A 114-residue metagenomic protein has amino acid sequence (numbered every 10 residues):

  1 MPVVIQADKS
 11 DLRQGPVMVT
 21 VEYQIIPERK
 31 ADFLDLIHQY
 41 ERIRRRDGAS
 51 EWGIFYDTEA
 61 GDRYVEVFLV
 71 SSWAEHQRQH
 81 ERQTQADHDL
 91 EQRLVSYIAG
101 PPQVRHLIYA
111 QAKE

Functional and structural regions predicted by a protein language model:
M1-G15, E51-R63, H88-E114: Glycine-rich beta-strand-turn "strand-cap" elements at beta-sheet edges
V17-Q24, G53-R82: Short, well-ordered beta-strand segments in beta-rich or mixed alpha/beta enzyme and ligand-binding folds
Q24-D35: Short, surface-exposed ligand-recognition loops at beta-strand->loop->(often short) alpha-helix junctions that present
R29-A31, A74-H76, A112-E114: Residue-level signal for secondary-structure boundary sites
R42-E51, L69-R105: An amphipathic, aromatic/His-enriched active-site/gating alpha helix that lines ligand/cofactor pockets
